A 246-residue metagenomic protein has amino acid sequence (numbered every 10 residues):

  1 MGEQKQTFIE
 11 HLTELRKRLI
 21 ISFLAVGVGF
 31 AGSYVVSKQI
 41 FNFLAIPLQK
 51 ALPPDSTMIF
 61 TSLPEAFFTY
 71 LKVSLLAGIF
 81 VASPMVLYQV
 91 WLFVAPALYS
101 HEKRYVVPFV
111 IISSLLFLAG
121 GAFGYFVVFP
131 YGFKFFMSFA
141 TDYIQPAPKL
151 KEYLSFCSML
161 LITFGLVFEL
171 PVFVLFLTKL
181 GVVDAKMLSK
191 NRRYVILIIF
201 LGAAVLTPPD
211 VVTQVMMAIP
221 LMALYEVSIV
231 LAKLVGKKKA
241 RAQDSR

Functional and structural regions predicted by a protein language model:
M1-R246: Membrane topogenic/interface segments and analogous intrinsically disordered interaction regions
